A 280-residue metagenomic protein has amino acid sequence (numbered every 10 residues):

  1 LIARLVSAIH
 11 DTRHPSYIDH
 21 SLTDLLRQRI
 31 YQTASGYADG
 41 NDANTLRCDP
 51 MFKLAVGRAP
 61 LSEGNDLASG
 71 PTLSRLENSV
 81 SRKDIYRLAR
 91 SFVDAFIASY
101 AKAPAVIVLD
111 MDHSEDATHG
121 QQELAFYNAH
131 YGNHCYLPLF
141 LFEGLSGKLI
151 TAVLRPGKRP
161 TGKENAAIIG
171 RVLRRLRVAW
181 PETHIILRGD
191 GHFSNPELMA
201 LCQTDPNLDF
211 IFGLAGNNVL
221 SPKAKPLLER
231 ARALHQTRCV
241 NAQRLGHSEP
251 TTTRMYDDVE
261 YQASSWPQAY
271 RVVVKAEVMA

Functional and structural regions predicted by a protein language model:
L1-P160, E164-A179, T204: Dynamic "connector" segments at or just before major functional cores
V108, H184-I186, D209: Hydrophobic "anchor" residues on beta-strands that sit immediately upstream of conserved functional sites
D112, T183-S194: Acidic/histidine-rich, metal-coordinating catalytic segments
S114-D116, R155-G157, H192-S194, A215-V219: Active-site beta-loop-alpha junctions enriched in small/polar residues
V172-R175, R188, L198: Short, hydrophobic/aromatic alpha-helical segments in well-folded domains
A179-T183, G213-A215: A structural preference for long, well-packed, hydrophobic secondary-structure segments
M199-L208: Short, surface-exposed basic-aromatic patches at helix termini and helix-loop junctions that form
I211-A280: An anionic, glycine-rich sequence signature occurring as long contiguous blocks
